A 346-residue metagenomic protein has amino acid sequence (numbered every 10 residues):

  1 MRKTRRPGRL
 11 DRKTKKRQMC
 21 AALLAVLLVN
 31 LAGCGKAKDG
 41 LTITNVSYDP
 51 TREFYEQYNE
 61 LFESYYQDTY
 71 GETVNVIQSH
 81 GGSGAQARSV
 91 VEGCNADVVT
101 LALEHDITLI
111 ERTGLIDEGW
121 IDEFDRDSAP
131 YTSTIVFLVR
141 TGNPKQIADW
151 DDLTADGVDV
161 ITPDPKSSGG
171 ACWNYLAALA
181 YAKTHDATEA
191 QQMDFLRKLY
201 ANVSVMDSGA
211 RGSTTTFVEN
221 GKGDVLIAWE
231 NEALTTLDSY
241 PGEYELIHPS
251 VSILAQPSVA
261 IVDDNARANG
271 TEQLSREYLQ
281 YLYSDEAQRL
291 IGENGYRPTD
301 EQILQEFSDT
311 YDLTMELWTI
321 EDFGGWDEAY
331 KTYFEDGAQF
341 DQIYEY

Functional and structural regions predicted by a protein language model:
K3-A21: Bacterial N-terminal signal peptides that target proteins for export
N30-G33: C-terminal motif of bacterial Sec signal peptides marking the signal peptidase cleavage site
A37-S167, T310, Y344: N-terminal segment of the mature folded domain
V46-Y48, V139-T141, D156-H185, L199-V203 (+1 more regions): Short beta-strand->loop
A129-T134, L196-Y200, D207-S208, S239-E272: Periplasmic-binding protein-like
G142-A148, S167, A180-T188, N265-Q273: Short helix-loop capping/hinge motifs at secondary-structure junctions, enriched in acidic/polar residues
H185-S250: Ligand-binding pocket segment of bilobal, Venus flytrap-like solute-binding proteins
A266-Y346: Extracellular/periplasmic juxtamembrane helices and adjacent flexible linkers that interface with membrane partners
